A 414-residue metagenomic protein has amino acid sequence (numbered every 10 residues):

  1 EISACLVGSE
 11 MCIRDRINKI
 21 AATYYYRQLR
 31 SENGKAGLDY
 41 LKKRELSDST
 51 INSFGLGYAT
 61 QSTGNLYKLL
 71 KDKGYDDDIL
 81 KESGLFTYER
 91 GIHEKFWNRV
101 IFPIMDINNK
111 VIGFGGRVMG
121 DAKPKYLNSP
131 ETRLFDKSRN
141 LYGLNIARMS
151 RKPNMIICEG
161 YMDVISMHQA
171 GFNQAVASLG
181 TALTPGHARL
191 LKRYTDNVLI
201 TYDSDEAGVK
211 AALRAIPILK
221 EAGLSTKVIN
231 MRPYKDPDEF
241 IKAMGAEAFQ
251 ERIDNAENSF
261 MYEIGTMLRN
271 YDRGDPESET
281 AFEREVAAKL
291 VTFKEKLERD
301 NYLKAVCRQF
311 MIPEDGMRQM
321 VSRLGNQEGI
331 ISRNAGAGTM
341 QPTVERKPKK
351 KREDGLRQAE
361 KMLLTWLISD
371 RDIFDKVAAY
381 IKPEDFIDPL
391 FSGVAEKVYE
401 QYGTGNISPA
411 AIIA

Functional and structural regions predicted by a protein language model:
E1-G8, C12: Single conserved hydrophobic/aromatic residue that forms the stacking wall/gate of nucleotide- or nucleobase-binding
E10, R14-N52: Non-catalytic interaction/clamp surfaces of large macromolecular machines
E10-I20, D39, S62-Y194, V198 (+1 more regions): Phosphate-handling DNA/RNA-contact segment within nucleic-acid enzymes
A21-Y25, L41, G55, Y161 (+4 more regions): Short alpha-helical scaffolding segments that buttress acidic/His motifs in well-ordered protein cores
R44-G57, G171-T181: Short, well-structured beta-strand/strand-turn elements
I51-G64, G84-T87, K95, G316-G325: Short linear loop/turn motifs
L56, K68, L303-C307: Substrate-binding/catalytic subdomain of NAD(P)-dependent oxidoreductase enzymes
D106-N108, R148-N154, A182-V198, Y202-A414: A charged alpha-helical hairpin associated with nucleic-acid processing machineries
